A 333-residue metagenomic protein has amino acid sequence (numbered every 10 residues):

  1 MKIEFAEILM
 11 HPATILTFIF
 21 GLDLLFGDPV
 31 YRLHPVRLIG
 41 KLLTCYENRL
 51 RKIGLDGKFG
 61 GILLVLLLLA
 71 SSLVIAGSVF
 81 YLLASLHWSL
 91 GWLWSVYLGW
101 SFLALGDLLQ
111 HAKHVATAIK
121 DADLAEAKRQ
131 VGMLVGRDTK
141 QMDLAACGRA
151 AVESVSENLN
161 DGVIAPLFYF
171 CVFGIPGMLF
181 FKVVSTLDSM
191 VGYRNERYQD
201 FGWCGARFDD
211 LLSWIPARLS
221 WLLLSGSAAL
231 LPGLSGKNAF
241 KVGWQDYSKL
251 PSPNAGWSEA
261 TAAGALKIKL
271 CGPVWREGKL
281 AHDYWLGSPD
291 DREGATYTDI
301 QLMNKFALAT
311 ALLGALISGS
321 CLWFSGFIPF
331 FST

Functional and structural regions predicted by a protein language model:
M1-F180, G192-T333: Hydrophobic alpha-helical transmembrane segments
S185: Substrate/ligand-engaging "lid" and interaction regions
D188-S189: Glycine-rich phosphate/dinucleotide-binding loop and adjoining beta-alpha-beta core of small-molecule
